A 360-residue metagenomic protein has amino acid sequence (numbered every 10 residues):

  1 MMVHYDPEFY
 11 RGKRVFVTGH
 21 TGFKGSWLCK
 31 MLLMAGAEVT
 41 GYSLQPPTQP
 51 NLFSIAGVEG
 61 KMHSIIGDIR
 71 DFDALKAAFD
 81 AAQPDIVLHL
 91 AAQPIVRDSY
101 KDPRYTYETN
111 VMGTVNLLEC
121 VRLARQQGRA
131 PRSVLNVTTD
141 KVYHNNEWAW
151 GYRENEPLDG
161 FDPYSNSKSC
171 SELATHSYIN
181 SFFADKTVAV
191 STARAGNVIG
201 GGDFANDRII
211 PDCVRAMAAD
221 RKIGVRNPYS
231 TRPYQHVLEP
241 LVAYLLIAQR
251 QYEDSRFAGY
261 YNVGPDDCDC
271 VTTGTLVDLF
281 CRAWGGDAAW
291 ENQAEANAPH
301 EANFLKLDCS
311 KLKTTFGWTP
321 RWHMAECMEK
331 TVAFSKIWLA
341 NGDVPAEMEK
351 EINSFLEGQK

Functional and structural regions predicted by a protein language model:
M1-A195, F355: N-terminal Rossmann-like NAD(P)+-binding domain of SDR-like oxidoreductases, especially those catalyzing
W27, A74-A77, I86, N116 (+9 more regions): Alpha-helical elements of Rossmann-like donor-binding domains used by nucleotide-donor carbohydrate transfer enzymes
M34-A37, G67, M217-K360: C-terminal substrate-binding subdomain of Rossmann-fold SDR/epimerase-dehydratase oxidoreductases
Q49, H144, G200, A298-H300: Generic structural signal for helix capping and beta-alpha/helix-loop junctions
F72-D73, D85, R97, R104 (+7 more regions): Residues in well-ordered alpha-helical elements
V87, A205, E301-F304: A generic short alpha-helical patch detector that favors 3-5-residue windows in or near N-terminal regions
N146-G151, N155, P163-Y164, S169-Y252 (+1 more regions): NAD(P)-dependent short-chain dehydrogenase/reductase
